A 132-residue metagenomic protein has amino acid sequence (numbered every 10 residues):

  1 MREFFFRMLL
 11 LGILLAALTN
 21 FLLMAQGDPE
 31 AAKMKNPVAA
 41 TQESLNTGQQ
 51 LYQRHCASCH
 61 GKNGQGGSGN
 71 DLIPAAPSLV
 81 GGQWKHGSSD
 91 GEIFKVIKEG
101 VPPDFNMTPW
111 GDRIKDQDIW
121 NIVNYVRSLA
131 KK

Functional and structural regions predicted by a protein language model:
M1-L10: Bacterial N-terminal signal peptides that target proteins for export
L9-N20: Bacterial N-terminal signal peptides
Q26-L51: Electrostatic cytochrome c docking/interface patches
V38, Q42-E43, T47, G61 (+1 more regions): Gly/Gly-Pro-rich "capping" loops immediately C-terminal to redox-active cysteine motifs in periplasmic/lumenal
G48-K62, M107, I122-V126: The canonical Cys-X-X-Cys-His
H55, N63, Q83, G100-V101: Conserved functional loop/turn residues at catalytic and ligand-binding sites
Q65-G67, S128-K132: Inter-heme linker and motif-flanking segments adjacent to c-type heme-binding CXXCH motifs in c-type cytochromes
I73-S78, K98-L129: Axial heme c-ligation environment in periplasmic c-type cytochrome domains
